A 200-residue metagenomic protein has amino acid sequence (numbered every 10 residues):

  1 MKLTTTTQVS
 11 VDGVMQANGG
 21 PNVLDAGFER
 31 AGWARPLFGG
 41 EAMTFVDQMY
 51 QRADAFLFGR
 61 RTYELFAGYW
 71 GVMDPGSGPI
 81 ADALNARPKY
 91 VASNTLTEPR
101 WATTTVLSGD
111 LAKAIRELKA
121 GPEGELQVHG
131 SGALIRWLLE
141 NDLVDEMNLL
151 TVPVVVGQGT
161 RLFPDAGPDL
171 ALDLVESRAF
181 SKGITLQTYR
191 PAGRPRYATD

Functional and structural regions predicted by a protein language model:
M1-L143, P153-D200: Portal/gating segments that form or line small-molecule/metal binding sites
